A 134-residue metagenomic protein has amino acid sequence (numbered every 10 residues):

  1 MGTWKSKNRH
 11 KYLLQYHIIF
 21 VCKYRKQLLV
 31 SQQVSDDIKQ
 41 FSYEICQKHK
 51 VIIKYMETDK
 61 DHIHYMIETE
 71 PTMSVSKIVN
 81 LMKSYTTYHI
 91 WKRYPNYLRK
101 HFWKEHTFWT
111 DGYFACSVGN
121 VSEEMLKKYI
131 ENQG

Functional and structural regions predicted by a protein language model:
M1-G134: Basic nucleic-acid-binding interfaces
